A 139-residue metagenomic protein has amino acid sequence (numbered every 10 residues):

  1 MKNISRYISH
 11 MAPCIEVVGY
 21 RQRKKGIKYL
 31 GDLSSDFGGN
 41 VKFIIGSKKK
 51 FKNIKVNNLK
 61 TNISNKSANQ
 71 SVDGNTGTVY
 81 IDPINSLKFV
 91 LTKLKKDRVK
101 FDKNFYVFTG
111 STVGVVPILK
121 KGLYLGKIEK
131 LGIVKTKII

Functional and structural regions predicted by a protein language model:
M1-I81, L87, L123, L131-I139: Catalytic-core "active-site belt" of small-molecule-metabolizing enzymes, emphasizing His/Asp/Glu-rich regions
N62, L94-D97: Extended mid-to-C-terminal alpha-helical interaction segments
I84-T92, F105-F108: Short, structured beta-strand/loop micro-motifs enriched in basic residues and often containing a Trp
F101, I118-L119: Short, well-ordered loop/turn sites that connect or cap secondary structure elements
F101-V113: Conserved metal-binding segment of the jelly-roll/cupin
N104, K121-G122: Loop/turn positions that initiate beta-strands
T112-V116, K130-I133: Short, charged beta-turn/beta-strand-edge "cap" motif at the junction between a beta-strand and an adjacent loop
